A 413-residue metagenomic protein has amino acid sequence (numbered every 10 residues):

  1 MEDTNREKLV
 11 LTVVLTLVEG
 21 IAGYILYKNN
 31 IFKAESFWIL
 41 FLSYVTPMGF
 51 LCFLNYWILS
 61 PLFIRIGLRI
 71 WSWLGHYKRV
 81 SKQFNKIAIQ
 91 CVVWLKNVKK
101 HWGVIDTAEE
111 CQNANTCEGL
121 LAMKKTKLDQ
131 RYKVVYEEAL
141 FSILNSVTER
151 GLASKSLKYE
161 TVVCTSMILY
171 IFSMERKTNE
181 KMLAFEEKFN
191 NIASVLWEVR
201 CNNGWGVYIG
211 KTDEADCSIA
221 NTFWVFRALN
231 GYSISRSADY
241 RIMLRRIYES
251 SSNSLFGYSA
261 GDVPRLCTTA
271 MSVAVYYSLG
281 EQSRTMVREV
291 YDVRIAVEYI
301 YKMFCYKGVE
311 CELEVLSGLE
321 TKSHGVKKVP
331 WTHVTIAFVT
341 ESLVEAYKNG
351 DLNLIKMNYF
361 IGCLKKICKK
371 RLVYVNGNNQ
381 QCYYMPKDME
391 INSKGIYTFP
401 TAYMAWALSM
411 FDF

Functional and structural regions predicted by a protein language model:
M1-R6: Short, Lys/Arg-rich N-terminal segment immediately upstream of the first membrane anchor
E7-Y27: Canonical alpha-helical transmembrane segments of integral membrane proteins
L9, I21, N30, F37-F413: Preference for long, amphipathic alpha-helical scaffolds in soluble/luminal domains and all-alpha bundles
